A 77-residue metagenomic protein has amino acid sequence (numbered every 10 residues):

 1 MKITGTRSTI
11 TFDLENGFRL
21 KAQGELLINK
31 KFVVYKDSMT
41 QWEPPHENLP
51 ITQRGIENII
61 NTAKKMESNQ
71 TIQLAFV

Functional and structural regions predicted by a protein language model:
M1-L27: Amphipathic, interaction-prone secondary-structure segments
K31-V77: Acidic, low-complexity intrinsically disordered segments
